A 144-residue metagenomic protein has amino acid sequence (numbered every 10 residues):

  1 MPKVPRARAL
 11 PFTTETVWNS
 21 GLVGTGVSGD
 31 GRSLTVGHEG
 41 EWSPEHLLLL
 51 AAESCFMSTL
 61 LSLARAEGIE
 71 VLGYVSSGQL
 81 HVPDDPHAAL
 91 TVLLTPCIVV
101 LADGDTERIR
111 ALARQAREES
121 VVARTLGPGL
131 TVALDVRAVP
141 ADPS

Functional and structural regions predicted by a protein language model:
M1-L50, L60-S144: Extended beta-strand/beta-hairpin segments
